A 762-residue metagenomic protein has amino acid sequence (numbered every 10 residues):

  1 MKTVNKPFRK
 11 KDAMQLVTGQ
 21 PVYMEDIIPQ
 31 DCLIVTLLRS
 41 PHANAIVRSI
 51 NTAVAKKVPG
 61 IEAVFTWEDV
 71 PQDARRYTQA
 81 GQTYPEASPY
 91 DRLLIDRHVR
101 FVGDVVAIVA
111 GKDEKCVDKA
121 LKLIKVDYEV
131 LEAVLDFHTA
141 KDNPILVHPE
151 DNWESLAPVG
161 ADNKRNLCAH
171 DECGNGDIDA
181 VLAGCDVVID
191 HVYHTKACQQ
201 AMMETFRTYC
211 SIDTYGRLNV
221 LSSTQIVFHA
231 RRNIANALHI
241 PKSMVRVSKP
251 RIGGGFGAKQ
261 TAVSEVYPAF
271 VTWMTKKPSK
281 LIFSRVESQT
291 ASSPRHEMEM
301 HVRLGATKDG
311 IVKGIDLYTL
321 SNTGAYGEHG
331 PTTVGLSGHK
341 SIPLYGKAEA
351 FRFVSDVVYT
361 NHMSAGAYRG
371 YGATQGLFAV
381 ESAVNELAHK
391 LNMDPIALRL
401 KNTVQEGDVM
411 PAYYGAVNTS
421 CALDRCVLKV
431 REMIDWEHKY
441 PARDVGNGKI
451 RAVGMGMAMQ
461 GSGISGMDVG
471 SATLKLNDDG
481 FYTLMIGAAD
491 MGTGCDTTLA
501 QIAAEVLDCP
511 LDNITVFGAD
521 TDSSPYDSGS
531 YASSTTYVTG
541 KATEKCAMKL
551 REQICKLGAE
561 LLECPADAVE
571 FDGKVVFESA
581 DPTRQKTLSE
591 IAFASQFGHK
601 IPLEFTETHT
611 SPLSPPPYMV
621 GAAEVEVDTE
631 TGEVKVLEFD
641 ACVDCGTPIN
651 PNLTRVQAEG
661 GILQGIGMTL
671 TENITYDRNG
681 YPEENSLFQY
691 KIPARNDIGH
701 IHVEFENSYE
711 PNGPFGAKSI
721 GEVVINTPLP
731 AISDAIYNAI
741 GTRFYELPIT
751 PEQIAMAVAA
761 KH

Functional and structural regions predicted by a protein language model:
M1-G160: Flexible, low-hydrophobicity surface segments
K6, D12-Q15, Q82-P85, A161-T208 (+5 more regions): Glycine-rich loop/linker segments at domain edges
W67-E68, H239-M244, M274-S279, K308 (+2 more regions): C-terminal catalytic domains of large/alpha subunits in multi-subunit enzymes
A74-Q79, A120-L123, S222, R231-N233 (+11 more regions): Short acidic, glycine/serine/threonine-rich loops at helix termini
P85, R97-H98, P241-K249, W273-S284 (+1 more regions): Conserved catalytic cysteine-centered active-site region of acyl-thioester-dependent Claisen-condensing enzymes
V147-L238, T403-F481, P612, E683-D697 (+1 more regions): Helix-loop-helix junctions that connect adjacent transmembrane helices in secondary transporters/permeases, recognized
R232, G253-K276, K280-L281, C495-A503: Thiamine diphosphate
S462-S524, T539: Catalytic phosphate/nucleotide-handling subdomain of diverse soluble enzymes
